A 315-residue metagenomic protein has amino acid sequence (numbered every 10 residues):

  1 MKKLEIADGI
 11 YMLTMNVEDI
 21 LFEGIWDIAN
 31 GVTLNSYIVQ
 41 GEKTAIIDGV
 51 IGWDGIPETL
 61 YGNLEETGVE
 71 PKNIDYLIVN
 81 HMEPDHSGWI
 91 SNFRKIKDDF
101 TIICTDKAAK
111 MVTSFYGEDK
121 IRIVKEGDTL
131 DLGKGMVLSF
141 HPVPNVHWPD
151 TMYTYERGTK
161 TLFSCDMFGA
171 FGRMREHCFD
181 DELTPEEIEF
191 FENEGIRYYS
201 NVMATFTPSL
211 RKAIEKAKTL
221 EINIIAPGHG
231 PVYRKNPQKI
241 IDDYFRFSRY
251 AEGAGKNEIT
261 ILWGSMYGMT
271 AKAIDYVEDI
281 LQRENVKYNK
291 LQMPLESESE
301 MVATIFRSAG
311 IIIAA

Functional and structural regions predicted by a protein language model:
K3-T67, Y153-E156, K160-S164, I259 (+1 more regions): Conserved beta-strand hairpin/beta-sheet module of binuclear metal-dependent hydrolase folds, prominently
E5-D8, I103-T151, K212-I214: Metallo-beta-lactamase
E42, I56-I103, I188: Active-site metal-binding motif and surrounding structural segment of the metallo-beta-lactamase
I47-G49, N73-M82, I102-D106, L162-C165 (+1 more regions): Active-site neighborhood of phospho(di)ester-bond hydrolases with catalytic His/Asp-centered motifs
E65, T129-K134, S299-I305: Short amphipathic alpha-helix with an adjacent loop that forms part of the alpha/beta core around
N73, E221, F306-R307: Alpha-helix C-terminal capping/helix-to-coil transition sites in glycosyltransferase folds
V137-P227, Y233-K235: Metallo-beta-lactamase
P237-A315: N-terminal beta1-alpha1-beta2 submodule of the flavodoxin-like/Rossmannoid cofactor-binding fold
